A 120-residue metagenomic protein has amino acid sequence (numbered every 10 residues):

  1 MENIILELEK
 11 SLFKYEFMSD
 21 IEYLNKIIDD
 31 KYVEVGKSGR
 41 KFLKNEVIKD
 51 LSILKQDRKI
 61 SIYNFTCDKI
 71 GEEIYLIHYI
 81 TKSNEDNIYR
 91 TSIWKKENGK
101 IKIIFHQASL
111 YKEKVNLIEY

Functional and structural regions predicted by a protein language model:
E2-M18, K31-Y120: A beta-strand edge to alpha-helix "cap/lid" segment located at domain peripheries
